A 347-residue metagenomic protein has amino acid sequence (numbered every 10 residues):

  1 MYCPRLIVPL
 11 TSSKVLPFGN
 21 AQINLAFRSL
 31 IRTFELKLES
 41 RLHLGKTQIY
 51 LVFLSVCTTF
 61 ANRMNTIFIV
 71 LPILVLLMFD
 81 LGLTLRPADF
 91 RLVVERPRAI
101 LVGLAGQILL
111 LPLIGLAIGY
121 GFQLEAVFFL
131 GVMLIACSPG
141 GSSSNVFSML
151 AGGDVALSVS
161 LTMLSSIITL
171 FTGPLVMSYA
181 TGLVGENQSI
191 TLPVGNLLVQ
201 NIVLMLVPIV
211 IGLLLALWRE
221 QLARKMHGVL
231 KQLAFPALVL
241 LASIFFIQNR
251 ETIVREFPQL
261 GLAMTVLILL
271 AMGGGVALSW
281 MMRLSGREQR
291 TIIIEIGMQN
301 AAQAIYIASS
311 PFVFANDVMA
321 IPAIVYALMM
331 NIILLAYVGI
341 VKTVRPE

Functional and structural regions predicted by a protein language model:
C3, L25-R28, L44, L51-L54: Short hydrophobic targeting helices and cationic amphipathic motifs that mediate membrane/organellar targeting
C3-R5, T11-S13, R28-R32, S40: Low-acidity, Ser/Thr- and Arg-rich intrinsically disordered low-complexity segments
L6-V8, F18, I23, S55-T58: Short, intrinsically disordered, low-complexity terminal segments
K14, Q22, R32, E39 (+1 more regions): Charged/polar low-complexity intrinsically disordered segments
V15-G19, F27, L42, T59: Short, low-complexity intrinsically disordered segments enriched in small and basic residues
T33, K37, K46, V52-F60: Short, positively charged and aromatic/hydrophobic N-terminal segments
F53-E347: Alpha-helical transmembrane segments of multi-pass small-molecule/ion transporters
